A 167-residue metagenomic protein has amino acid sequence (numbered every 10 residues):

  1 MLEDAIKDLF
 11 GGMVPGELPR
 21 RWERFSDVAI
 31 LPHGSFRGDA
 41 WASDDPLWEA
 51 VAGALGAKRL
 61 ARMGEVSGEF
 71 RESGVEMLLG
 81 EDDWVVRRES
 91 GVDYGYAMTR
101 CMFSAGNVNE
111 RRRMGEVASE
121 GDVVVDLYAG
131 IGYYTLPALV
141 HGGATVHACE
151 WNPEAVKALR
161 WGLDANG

Functional and structural regions predicted by a protein language model:
M1-G11: Acidic/glycine-enriched edge-of-secondary-structure segments
E3, A40-W48, V156: Generic alpha-helical secondary structure
L9-F25, I30-L31, D44-G106: Non-catalytic substrate-recognition/targeting regions of SAM-dependent transferases
P32-W41: Short histidine-centered catalytic/ligand-binding loop motif
S35, V66, N152: Flexible, active-site-proximal loop/turn residues at the rims of small-molecule/cofactor binding pockets and catalytic
E81-G167: Rossmann-like S-adenosyl-L-methionine
